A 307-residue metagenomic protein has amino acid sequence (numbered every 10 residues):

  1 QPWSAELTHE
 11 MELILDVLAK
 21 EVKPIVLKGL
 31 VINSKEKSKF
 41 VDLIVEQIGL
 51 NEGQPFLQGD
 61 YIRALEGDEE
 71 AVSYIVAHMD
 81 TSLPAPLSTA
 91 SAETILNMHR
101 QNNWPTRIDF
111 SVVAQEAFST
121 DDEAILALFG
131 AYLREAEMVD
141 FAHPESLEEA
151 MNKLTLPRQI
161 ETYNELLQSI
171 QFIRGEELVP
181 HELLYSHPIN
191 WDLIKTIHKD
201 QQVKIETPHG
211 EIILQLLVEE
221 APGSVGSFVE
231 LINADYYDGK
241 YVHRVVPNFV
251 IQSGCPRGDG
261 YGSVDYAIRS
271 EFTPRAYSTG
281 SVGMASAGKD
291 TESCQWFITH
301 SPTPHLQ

Functional and structural regions predicted by a protein language model:
Q1, A5-T8, V17-L27, K37-F40 (+5 more regions): Generic helix N-cap/helix-start motif at coil->alpha-helix transitions
P2, V17-E21, G29-K37, Q47 (+4 more regions): Residue-level signature of the C-terminal ends
H9, L13, K23-V26, R174 (+2 more regions): Intrinsically disordered, low-complexity segments enriched in glycine/proline and serine/threonine
E12-D16, P24-V31, V45-E46, G59-R63 (+6 more regions): Amphipathic alpha-helical repeat scaffolds
I25, G49, R63, E206 (+1 more regions): Compositionally biased, low-complexity repeat tracts
L43, I48, W191-I194: Hydrophobic alpha-helical segments, principally membrane-spanning helices and signal/leader peptides
A77, L83-S88, L96-Q307: Cyclophilin-like peptidyl-prolyl cis-trans isomerases
